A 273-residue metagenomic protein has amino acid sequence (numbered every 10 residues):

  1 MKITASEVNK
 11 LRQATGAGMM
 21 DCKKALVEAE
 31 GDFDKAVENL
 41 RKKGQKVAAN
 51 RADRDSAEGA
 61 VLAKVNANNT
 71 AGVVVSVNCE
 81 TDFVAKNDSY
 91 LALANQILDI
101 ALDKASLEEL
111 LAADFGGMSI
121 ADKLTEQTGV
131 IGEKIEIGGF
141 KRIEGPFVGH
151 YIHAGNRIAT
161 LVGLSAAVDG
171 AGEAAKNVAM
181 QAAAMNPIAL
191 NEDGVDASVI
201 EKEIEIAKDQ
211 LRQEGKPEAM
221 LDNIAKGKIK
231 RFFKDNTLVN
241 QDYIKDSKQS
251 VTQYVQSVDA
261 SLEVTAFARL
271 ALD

Functional and structural regions predicted by a protein language model:
K2-D273: N-terminal assembly/interaction segments in proteins that build large macromolecular machines
